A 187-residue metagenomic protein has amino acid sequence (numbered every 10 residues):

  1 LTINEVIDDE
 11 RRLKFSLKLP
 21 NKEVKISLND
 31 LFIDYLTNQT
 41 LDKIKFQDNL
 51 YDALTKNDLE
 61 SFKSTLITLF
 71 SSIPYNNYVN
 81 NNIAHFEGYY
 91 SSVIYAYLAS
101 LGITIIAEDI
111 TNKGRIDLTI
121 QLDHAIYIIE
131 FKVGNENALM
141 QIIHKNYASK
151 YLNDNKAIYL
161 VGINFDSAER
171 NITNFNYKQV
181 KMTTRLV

Functional and structural regions predicted by a protein language model:
L1-N135, M140, H144-N146, A157 (+1 more regions): Extended alpha-helical interface modules used as scaffolds for assembling large macromolecular complexes
A148-Y151: Short catalytic/binding micro-motifs of nucleotide second-messenger systems
N153-N155: Conserved RecA-like P-loop NTPase helicase motor core
Y159-N164: Extended hydrophobic secondary-structure segments that form protein cores and membrane-embedded regions
F165-E169: Short, internal active-site loops enriched in acidic
